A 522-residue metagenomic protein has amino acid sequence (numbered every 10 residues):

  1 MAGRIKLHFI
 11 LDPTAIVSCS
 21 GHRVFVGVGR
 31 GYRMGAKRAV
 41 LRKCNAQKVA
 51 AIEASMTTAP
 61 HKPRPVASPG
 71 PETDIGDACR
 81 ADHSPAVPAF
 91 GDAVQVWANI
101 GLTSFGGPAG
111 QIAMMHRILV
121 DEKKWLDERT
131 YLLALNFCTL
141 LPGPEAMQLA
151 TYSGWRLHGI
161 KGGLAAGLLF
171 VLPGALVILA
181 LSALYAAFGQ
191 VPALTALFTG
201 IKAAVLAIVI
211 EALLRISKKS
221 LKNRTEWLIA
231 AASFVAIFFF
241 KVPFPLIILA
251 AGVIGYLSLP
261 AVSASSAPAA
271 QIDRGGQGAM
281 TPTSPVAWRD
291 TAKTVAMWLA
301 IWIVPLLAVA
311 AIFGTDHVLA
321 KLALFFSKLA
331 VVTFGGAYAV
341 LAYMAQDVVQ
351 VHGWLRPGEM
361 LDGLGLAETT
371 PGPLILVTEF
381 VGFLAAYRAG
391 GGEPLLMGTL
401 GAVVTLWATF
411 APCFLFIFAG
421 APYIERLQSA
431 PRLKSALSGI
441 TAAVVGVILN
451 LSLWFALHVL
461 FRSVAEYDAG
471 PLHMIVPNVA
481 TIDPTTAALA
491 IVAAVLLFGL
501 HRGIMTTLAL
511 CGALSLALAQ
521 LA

Functional and structural regions predicted by a protein language model:
M1, M34-G35: Polybasic, low-complexity, intrinsically disordered segments
M1-D12: Extreme N-terminal basic, low-complexity initiation segments that serve as generic localization/processing leaders
I5-L7, S20-G21, P71: N-terminal leader/targeting signatures
R38-A39, K43, A50-L141, Y152-T370 (+1 more regions): Multi-pass membrane proteins that catalyze or facilitate reactions on polyprenyl-/lipid-phosphate substrates and their
Q148: Conserved beta-loop-alpha segment that forms the PLP phosphate-binding cup at the N-terminus of a helix
